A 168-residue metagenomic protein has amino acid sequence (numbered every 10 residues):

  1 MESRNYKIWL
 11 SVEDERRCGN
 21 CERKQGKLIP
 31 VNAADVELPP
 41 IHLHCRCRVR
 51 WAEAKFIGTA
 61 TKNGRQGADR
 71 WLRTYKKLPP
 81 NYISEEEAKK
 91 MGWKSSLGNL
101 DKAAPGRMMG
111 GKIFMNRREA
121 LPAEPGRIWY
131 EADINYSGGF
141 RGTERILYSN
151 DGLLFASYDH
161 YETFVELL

Functional and structural regions predicted by a protein language model:
M1-A60, A156, V165: Activation/maturation switch segments at domain boundaries
N5-V12, R17-E22, M91-L168: Functional cores of ribonucleases/endoribonucleases
G26, Q66-G67, T143: Generic signal for short, ordered secondary-structure residues within or immediately flanking folded domains
L28, E37-P40, K77, N81 (+2 more regions): Residue-level preference for alpha-helix termini and adjacent loops
A33-A34, W71-L78, G152-L154: General secondary-structure propensity
K55-P105: N-terminal "domain-start" segment
